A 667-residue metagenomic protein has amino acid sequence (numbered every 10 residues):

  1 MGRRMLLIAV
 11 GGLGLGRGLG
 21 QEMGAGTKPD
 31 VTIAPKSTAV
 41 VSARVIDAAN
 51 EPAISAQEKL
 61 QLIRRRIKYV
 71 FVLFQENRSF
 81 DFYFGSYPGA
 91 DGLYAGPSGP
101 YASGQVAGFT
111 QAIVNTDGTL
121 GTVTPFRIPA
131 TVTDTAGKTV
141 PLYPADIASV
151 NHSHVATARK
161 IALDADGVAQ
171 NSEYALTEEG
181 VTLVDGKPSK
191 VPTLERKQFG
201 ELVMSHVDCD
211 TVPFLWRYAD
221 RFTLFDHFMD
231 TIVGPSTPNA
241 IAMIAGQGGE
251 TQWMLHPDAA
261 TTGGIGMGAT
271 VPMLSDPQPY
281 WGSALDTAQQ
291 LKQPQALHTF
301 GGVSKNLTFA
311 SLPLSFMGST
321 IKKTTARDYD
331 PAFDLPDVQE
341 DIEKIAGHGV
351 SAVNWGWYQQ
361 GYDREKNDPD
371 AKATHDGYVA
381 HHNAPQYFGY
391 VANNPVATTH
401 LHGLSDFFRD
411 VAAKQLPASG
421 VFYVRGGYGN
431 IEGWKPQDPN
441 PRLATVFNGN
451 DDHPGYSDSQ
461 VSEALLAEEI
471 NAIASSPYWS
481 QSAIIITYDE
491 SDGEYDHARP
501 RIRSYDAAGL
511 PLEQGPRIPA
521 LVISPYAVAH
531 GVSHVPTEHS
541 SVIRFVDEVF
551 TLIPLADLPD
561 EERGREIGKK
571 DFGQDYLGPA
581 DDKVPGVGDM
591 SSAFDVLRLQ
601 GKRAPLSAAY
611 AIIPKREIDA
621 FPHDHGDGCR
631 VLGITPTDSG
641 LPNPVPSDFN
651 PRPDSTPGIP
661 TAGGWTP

Functional and structural regions predicted by a protein language model:
M1-G11: N-terminal secretory signal peptides and thylakoid transit peptides that target proteins across membranes
A9-G11, L15, G628, T637: Terminal low-complexity, poorly structured segments
G14, G18-E22: Hydrophobic membrane-targeting alpha-helices
G24-P667: N-terminal pro-sequences and low-complexity stem/linker regions of secreted or lumenal proteins
